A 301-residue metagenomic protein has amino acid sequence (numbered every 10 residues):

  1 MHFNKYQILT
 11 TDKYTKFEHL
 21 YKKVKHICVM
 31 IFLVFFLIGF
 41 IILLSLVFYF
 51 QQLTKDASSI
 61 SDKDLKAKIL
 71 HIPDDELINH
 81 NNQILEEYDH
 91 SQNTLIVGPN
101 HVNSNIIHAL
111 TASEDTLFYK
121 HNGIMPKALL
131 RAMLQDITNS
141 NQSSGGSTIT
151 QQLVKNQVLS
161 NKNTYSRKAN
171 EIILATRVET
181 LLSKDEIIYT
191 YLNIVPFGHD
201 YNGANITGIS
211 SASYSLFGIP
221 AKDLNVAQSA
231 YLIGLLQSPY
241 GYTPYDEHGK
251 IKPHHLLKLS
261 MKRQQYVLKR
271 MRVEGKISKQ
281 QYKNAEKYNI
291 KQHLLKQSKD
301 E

Functional and structural regions predicted by a protein language model:
H2-E301: Juxtamembrane regions of bacterial inner-membrane/periplasmic proteins, predominantly the peptidoglycan biogenesis
